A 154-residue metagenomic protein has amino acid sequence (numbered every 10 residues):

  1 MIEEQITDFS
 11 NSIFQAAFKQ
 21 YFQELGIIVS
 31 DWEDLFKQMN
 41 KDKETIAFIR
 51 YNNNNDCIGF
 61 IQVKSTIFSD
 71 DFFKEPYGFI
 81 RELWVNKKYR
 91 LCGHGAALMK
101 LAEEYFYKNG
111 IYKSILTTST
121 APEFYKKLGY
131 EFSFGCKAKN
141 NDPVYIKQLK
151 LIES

Functional and structural regions predicted by a protein language model:
M1-D34, A47, Y51, S154: Short amphipathic alpha-helix that is part of the acyltransferase structural core
K37-I49, F79: A short helix-loop-beta-strand connector motif used in the catalytic cores of GNAT acetyltransferases and, in some
T45-I61: Conserved beta-hairpin
D56-T66, F79, W84: Conserved beta-strand in the GNAT
T66-I80, R90, K139: A conserved beta-turn-beta hairpin within the catalytic core of GNAT-like acetyltransferases that forms part
Y89, G93-L101: Conserved acetyl-CoA pyrophosphate-binding loop and the N-cap/start of the following alpha-helix in GNAT-like
K108, Y112, S119-D142: Conserved active-site alpha-helix within GNAT-family acetyltransferase domains
